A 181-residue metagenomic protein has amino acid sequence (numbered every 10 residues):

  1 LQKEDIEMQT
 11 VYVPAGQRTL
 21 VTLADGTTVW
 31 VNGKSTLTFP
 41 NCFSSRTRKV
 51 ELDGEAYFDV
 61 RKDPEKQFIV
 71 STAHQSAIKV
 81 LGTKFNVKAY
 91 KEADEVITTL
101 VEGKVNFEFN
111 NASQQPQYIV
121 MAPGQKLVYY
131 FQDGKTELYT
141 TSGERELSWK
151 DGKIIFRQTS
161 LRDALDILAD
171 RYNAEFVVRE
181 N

Functional and structural regions predicted by a protein language model:
L1-N181: A residue-level detector for the "anchor" residue at the start of short, highly conserved motifs
